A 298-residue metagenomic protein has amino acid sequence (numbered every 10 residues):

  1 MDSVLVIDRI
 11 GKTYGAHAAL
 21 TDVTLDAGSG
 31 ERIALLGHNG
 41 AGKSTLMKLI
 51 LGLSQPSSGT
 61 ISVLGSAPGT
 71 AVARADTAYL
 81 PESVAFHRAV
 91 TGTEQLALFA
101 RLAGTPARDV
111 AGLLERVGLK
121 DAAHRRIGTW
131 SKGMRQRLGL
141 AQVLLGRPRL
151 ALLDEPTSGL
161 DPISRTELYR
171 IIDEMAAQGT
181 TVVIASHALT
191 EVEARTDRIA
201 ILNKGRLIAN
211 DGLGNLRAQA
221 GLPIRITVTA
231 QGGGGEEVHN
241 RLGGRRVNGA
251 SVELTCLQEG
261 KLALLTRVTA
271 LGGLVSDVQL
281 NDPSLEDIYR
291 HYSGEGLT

Functional and structural regions predicted by a protein language model:
M1, G11, G296-T298: C-terminal end-of-chain micro-motif
D2-L5, K12-N203, A209: ABC transporter nucleotide-binding domains
D8, D26, T227-T229: Residue-level recognition of well-ordered beta-strand positions that form the cores of beta-sheet-rich folds across
L64, A73, R101-G104, A218-G221 (+3 more regions): A generic structural signal for secondary-structure junctions that act as hinges or helix/strand caps at the edges
G92, V110, L213, D282-L285: Structural motif detector for alpha-helix initiation sites
Y169-T255: ABC transporter nucleotide-binding domain
L222-T298: Short, charged/small-residue-rich alpha-helical element at the C-terminal edge of ABC transporter nucleotide-binding
